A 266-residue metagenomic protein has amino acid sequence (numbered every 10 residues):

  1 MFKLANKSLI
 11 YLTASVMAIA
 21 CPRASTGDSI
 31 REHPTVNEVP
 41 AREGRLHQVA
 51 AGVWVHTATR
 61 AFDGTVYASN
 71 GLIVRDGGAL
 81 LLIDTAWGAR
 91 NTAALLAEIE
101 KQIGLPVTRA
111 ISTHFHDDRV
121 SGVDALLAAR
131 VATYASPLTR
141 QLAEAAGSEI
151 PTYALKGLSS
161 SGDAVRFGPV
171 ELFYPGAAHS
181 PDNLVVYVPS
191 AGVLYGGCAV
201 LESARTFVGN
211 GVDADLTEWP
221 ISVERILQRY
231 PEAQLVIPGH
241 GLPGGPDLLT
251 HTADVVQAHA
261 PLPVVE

Functional and structural regions predicted by a protein language model:
M1-L12: Bacterial N-terminal signal peptides that target proteins for export
I10-A20: Bacterial N-terminal signal peptides
S15-V16, S25-V39, E43-R45, T217-E266: Accessory terminal helices/loops
A41-E43, Q48-V49, Y134-G176, S180-D182 (+1 more regions): Metallo-beta-lactamase
H47-A97, L184-C198: Conserved beta-strand hairpin/beta-sheet module of binuclear metal-dependent hydrolase folds, prominently
G52, V74, D84, I99 (+8 more regions): Divalent metal-coordination and catalytic microenvironments
G77-L81, A89-Y134, P231-E232: Active-site metal-binding motif and surrounding structural segment of the metallo-beta-lactamase
A79-L81, W87-G88, F173-D254: Metallo-beta-lactamase
